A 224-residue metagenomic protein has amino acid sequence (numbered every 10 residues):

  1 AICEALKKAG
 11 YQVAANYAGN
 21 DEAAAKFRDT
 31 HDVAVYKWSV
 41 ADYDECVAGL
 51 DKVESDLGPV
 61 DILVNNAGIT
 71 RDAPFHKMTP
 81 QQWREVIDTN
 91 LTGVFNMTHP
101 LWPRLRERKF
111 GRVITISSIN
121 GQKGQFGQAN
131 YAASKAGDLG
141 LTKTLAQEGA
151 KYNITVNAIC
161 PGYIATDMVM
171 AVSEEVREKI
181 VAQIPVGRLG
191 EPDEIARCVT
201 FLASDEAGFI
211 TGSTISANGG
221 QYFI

Functional and structural regions predicted by a protein language model:
A1-A14: Canonical Rossmann dinucleotide-binding motif of NAD(H)/NADP(H)-dependent dehydrogenases/reductases, specifically
P74-F75, T79-I87, V169, I180: Substrate-binding pocket helix/loop in short-chain dehydrogenase/reductase
T98, S134, T142: Active-site helix of classical SDR
P103, Q147-K151, G208: Alpha-helical segment proximal to the catalytic Tyr-Lys
S118: Residue(s) in the substrate-gating loop at a strand-loop-helix junction that position the organic substrate next
A150, T155, I210-G212, N218: Short, small/polar-rich loop/turn modules that mediate ligand/substrate recognition or access, typified
I184-I195, E206: A conserved structural motif in NAD(P)-dependent oxidoreductases
